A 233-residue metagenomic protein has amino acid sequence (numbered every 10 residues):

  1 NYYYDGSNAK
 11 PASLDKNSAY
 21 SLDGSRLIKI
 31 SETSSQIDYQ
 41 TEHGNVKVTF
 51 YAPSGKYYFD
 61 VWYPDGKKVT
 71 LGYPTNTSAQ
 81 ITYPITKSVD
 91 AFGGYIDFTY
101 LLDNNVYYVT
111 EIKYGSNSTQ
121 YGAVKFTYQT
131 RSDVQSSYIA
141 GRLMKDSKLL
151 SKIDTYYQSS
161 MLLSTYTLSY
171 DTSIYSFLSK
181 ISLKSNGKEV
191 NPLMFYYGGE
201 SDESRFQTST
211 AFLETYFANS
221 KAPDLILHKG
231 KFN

Functional and structural regions predicted by a protein language model:
N1-G6, K16-S18, T127-D133, L143 (+1 more regions): C-terminal low-complexity, glycine/proline- and small-hydrophobic-enriched intrinsically disordered tails that act as
N1-P84, A91, S137, E200-N219 (+1 more regions): Long, intrinsically disordered, low-complexity, charged/polar and glycine-rich segments
Y3, A12-D23, Y114-R131: Predominantly extracellular/luminal regions of secreted and cell-surface proteins, especially disulfide-bonded
G44, D65-K67, F92-G94, Q120-G122 (+2 more regions): Short acidic/polar mixed-charge low-complexity motifs
T70-Q80, I96-N105, Y121-M144, T165-I174 (+2 more regions): Aromatic-rich beta-strand edge motifs centered on tyrosine
T82-N117: Hydrophobic or amphipathic alpha-helical targeting/insertion segments
K87, V106-G115, L163-M194: Aromatic sugar-binding interfaces of carbohydrate-active proteins
